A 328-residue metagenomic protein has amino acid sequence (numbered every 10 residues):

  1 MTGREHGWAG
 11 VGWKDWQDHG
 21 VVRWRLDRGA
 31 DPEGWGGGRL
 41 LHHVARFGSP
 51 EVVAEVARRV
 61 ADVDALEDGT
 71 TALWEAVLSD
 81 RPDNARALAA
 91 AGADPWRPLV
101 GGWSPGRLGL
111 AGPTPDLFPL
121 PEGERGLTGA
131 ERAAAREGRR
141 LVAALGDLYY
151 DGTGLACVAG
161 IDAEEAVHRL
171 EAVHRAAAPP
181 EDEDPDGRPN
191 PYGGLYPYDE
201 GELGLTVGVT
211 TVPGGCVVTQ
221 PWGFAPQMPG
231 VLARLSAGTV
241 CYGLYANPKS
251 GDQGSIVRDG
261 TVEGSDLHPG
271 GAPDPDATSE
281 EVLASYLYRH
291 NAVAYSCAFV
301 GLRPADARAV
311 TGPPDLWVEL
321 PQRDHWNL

Functional and structural regions predicted by a protein language model:
M1-R28, E131-D147, T311-L328: Actinobacteria-biased recognition of intrinsically disordered, low-complexity terminal regions
T2-W13, E33-H43, A65-E75, P98-L110: Ankyrin-repeat boundary/"N-cap" motif
V21, E51-V52, D83-N84, T114-L117: Conserved ankyrin/ankyrin-like repeat signature
R23-D31, A54-V63, R86-D94, L120-E124: Ankyrin repeat domain, specifically the short helix-to-loop turn at the C-terminus of the second helix of each repeat
A90, W96-V167, A172-P180: Ankyrin-repeat-protein effector appendages
D182-G230, G238, Y242, K249-H268: Short, intrinsically disordered low-complexity segments
G208-T210, N247, G254-L328: Long, compositionally biased intrinsically disordered terminal regions
